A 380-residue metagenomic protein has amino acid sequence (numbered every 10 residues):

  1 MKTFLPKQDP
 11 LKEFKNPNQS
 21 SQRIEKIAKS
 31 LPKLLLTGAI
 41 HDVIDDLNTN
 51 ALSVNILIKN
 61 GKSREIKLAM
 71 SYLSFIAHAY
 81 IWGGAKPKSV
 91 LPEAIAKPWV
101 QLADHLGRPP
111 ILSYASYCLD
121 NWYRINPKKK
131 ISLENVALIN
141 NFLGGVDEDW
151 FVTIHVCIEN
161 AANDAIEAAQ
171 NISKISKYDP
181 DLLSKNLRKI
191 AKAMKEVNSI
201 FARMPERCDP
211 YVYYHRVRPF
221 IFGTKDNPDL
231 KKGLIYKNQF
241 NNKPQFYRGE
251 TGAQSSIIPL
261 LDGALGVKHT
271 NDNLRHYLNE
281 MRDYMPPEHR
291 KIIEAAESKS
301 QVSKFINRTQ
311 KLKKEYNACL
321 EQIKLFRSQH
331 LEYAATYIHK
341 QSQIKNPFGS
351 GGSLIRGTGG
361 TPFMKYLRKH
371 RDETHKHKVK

Functional and structural regions predicted by a protein language model:
M1-K380: Surface-exposed peri-terminal alpha-helical interaction modules
